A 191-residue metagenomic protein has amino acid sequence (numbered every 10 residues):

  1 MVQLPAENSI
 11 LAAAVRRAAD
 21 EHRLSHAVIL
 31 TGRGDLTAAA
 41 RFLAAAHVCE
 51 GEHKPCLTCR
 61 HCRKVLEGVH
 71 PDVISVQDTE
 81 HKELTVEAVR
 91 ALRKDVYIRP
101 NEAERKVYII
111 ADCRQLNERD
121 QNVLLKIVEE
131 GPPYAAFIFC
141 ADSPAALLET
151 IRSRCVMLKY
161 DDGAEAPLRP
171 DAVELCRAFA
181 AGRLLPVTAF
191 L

Functional and structural regions predicted by a protein language model:
M1-A46, H53, R60-K64, P133-A136 (+1 more regions): Charged, glycine-rich active-site and insertion segments that engage polyanionic ligands
A13-A19, E83-V107, C113-Q115, R119-I127: Conserved alpha-helical scaffold flanking the Walker A/P-loop in AAA+ ATPase domains
D20-R23, G51-H53, V65-V69, Y97-A103 (+3 more regions): Conserved catalytic network of the ASCE P-loop NTPase/AAA+ motor domain
F42-H47, L92-V96: Short, well-ordered amphipathic alpha-helices
H53-T85, A145-L147: AAA+/P-loop NTPase substrate/partner-engagement loops
I74, K106-Y108, F137: Hydrophobic positions in the central parallel beta-sheet of the AAA+
A111, R119, I138-D142: Structural motif
